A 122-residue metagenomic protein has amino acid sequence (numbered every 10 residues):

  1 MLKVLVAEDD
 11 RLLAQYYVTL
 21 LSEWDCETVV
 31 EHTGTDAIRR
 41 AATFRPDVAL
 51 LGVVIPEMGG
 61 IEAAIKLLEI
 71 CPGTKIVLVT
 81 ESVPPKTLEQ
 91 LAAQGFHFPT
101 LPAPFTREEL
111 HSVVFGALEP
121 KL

Functional and structural regions predicted by a protein language model:
E8: Conserved acidic carboxylate
R11-V29, G95: Two-component/phosphorelay signaling modules centered on CheY-like receiver
D25-H32, R40, L101: Short hydrophobic/Thr-rich beta-strand motif most characteristic of the beta2 strand and flanking loop of CheY-like
T33-D36, G59-A63: Acidic catalytic/metal-coordinating carboxylates
A42-F44, L67-T74, Q94-G95: Conserved phosphotransfer cores of two-component systems
G52, T80: Active-site residues of response regulator receiver
P56: The feature encodes the CheY-like receiver
E62, K66, S82-P102, E108 (+1 more regions): Alpha4 helix (beta4-alpha4-beta5 surface) of REC/receiver domains from two-component response regulators
